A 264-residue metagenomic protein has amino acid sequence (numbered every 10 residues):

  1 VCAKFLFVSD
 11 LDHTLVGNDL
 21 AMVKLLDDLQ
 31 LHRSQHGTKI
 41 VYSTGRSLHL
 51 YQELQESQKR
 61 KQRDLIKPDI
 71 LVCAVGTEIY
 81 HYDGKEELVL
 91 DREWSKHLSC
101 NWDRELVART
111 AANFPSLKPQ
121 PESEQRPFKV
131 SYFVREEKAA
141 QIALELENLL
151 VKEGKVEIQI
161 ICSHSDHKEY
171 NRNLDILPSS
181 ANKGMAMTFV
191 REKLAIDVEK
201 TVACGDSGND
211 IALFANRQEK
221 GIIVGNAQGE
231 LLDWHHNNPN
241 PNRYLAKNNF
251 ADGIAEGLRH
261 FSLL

Functional and structural regions predicted by a protein language model:
V1-S9, K24-H32, K193: Non-catalytic pre-domain segments flanking phosphatase-related domains
C2-A3, M22, L177-S179, G184-L264: Mg2+-dependent phosphoryl-transfer enzymes with acidic/Ser/Thr/Gly-rich catalytic loops
L11, R46, D206-S207: Active-site metal-binding loops of divalent metal-dependent hydrolases
T14-L15: Hydrophobic "anchor" residues
N18-E122: Active-site phosphate-binding/coordination module
L54-R60, L144-L150, L231-N238: Short, aromatic/basic amphipathic alpha-helical patches
R109-V202, G208-N216: Conserved acidic, metal-coordinating active-site core of Asp-based, Mg2+-dependent phosphoryl-transfer enzymes
